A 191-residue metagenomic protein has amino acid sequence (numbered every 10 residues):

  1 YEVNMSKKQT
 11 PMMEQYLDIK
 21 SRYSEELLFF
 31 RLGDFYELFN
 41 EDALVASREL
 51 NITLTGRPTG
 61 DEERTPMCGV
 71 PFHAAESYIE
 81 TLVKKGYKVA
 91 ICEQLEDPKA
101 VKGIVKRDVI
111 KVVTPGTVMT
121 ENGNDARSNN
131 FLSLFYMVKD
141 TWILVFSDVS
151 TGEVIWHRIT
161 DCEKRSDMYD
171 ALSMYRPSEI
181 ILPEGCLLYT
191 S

Functional and structural regions predicted by a protein language model:
Y1-S191: Basic, polar low-complexity surface loops/patches
